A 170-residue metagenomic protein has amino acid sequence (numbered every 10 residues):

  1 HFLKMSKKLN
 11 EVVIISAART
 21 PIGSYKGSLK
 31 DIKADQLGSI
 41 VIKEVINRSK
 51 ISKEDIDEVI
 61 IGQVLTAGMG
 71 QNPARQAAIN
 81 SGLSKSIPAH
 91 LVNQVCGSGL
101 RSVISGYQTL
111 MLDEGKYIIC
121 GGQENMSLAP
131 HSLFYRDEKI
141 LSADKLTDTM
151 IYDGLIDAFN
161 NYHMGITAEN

Functional and structural regions predicted by a protein language model:
H1-K4: Short, Lys/Arg-enriched N-terminal segments with co-localized hydrophobic residues within the first ~10-30 amino acids
S6-N10, S24-K53, G70-Q71, A78-N170: Acyl-thioester C-C bond-transforming condensing/cleaving domain
V13-S16, A77: Short beta-strand elements
I15-S16, G62, N93: Residue-level detector of conserved, well-ordered beta-strand and adjacent loop positions that form binding/recognition
A17-I22: Short polar catalytic/cofactor-binding loops
D55-G62: Short glycine-rich phosphate-binding loop at a beta-alpha junction
Q63-M69: Glycine-rich phosphate-binding loops at beta-strand->alpha-helix junctions
